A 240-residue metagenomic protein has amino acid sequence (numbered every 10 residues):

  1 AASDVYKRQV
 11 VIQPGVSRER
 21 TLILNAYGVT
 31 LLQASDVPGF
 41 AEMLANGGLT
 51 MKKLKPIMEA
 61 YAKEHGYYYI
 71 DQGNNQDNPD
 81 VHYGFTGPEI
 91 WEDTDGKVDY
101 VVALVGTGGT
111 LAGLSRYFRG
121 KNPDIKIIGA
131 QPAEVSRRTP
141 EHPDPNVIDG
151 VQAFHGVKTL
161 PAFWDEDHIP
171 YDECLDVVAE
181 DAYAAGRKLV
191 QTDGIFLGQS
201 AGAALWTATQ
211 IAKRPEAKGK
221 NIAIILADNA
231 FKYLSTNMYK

Functional and structural regions predicted by a protein language model:
A1-Y6: Short, small-residue-biased leader/transition segments that mark boundaries at the very start of proteins
K7-N46: A glycine-rich helix N-cap at a beta->alpha junction
V11, D71-Q72, L104-V105, G129-Q131 (+1 more regions): Short beta-strand segments
D36-G39, G47-E59, G66, R119-Q199 (+1 more regions): Active-site/ligand-binding loops adjacent to catalytic centers
A62-V105, H168, E180-I195: Active-site/ligand-binding-proximal alpha/beta "capping" segment
I90, T110, L114, A204-A212: Buried hydrophobic packing segments
A153, L160-F163, W206-K240: Phosphate-binding loop/pocket of nucleotide- and phosphate-handling active sites
